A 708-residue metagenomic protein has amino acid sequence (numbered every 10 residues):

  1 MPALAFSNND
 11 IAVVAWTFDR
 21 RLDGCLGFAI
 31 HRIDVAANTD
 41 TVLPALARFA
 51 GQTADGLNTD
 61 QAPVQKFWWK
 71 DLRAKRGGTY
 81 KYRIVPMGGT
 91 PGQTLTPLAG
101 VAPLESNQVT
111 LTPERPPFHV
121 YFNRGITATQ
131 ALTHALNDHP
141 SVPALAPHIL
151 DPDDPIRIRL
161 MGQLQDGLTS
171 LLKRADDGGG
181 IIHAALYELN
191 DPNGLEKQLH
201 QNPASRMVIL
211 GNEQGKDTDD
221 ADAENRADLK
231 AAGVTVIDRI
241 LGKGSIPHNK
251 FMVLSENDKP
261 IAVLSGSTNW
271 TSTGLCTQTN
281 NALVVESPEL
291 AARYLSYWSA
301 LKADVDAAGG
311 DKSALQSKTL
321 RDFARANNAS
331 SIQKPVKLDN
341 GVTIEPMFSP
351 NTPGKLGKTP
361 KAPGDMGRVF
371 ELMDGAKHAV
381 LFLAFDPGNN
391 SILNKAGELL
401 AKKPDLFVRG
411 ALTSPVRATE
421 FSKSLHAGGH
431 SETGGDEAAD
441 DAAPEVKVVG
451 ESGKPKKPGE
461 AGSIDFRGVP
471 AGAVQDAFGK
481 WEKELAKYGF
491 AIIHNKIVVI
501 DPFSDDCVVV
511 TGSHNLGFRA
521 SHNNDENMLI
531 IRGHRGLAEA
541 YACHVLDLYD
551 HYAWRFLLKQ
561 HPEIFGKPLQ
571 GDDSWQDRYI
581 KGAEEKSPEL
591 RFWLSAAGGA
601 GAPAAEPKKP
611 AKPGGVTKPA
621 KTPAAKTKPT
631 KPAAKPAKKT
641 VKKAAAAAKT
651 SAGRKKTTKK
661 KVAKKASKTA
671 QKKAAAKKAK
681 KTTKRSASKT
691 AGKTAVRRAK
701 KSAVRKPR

Functional and structural regions predicted by a protein language model:
M1-M161, Q165, T169, K173-G180 (+11 more regions): PLD/PLD-like phosphodiesterase catalytic module centered on the HKD motif
I156-M161, A184-Y187, I344-K361, L485-K487: Short, flexible loop segments at the rims of nucleotide/cofactor-binding pockets, characterized by
K302-I332: Extended, charge-rich helix/loop segments that form flexible, surface "patches" used to engage negatively charged
F323-V408, R417: Beta-propeller domains
A666, A670, S686, T690-T694: Tandem-repeat architecture and repeat-register "anchor" residues
